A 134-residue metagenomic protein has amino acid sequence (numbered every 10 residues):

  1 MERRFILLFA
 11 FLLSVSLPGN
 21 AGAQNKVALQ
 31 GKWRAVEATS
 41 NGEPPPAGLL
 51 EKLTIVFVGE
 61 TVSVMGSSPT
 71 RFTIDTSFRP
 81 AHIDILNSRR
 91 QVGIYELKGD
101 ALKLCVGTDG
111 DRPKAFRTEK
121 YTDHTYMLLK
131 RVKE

Functional and structural regions predicted by a protein language model:
M1-L7: Bacterial N-terminal signal peptides that target proteins for export
L7-S16: Bacterial N-terminal signal peptides
V15-L17, A21, N41: Compositionally biased regions
N20-R34: N-terminal helix-cap/turn-to-beta initiation motif at the start of protein domains
R34-K52, V58-T118: Contiguous, well-ordered beta-strand patches that form the walls/edges of small beta-barrel/beta-sandwich domains
K120-T122: Short, solvent-exposed loop/turn segments at conserved positions within beta-propeller repeat blades
H124-Y126: Short hydrophobic/aromatic beta-strand or adjacent loop that forms the aromatic wall/cage of a ligand/substrate-binding
L128-E134: Short beta-strand-to-coil "C-cap" segments at the C-terminal boundary of structured domains/repeats, marking
